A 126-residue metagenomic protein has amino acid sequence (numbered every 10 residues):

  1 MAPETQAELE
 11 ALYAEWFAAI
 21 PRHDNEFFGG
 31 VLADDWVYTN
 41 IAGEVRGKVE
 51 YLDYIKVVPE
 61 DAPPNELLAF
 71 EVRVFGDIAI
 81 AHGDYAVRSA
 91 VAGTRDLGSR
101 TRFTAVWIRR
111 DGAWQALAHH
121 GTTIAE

Functional and structural regions predicted by a protein language model:
M1-G30, D35-E126: A beta-strand edge to alpha-helix "cap/lid" segment located at domain peripheries
